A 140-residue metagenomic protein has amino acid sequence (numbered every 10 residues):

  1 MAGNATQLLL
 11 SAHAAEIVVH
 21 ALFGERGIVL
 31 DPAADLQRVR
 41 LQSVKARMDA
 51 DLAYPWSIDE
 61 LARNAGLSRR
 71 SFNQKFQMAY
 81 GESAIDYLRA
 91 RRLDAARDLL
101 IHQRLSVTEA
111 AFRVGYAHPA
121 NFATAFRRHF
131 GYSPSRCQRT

Functional and structural regions predicted by a protein language model:
A2, M48-A50, N64, L99 (+1 more regions): Histidine kinase transmitter module recognition
A2-A46, A50-D51, E60, M78 (+1 more regions): Short, Lys/Arg-enriched, Trp-marked, Pro/Gly-tolerant hinge/linker segments that flank
L10, A65, V114-G115, F126: Core residues of bacterial helix-turn-helix
H13, S68, K75, A125: Residues within the DNA-recognition helix of helix-turn-helix
L41-E60, Q74-P119, R139-T140: Terminal helix-turn-helix DNA-binding modules in bacterial transcription factors
E60-L67: Helix-turn-helix
R70, A120, S135: Key DNA-contact positions within bacterial/archaeal DNA-binding proteins
G81, G115, R127, G131-P134: Conserved phosphate-binding and hydrolysis motifs of nucleotide-dependent enzymes
